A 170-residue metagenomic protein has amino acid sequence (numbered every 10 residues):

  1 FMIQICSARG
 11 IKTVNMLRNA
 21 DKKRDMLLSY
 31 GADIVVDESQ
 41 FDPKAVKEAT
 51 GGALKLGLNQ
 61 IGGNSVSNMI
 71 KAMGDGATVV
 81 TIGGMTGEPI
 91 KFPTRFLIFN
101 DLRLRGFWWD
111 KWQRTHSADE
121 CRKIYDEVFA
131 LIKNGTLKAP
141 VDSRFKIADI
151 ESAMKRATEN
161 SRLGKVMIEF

Functional and structural regions predicted by a protein language model:
F1-Q40: Mid-domain Rossmann-like dinucleotide-binding core that forms the NAD(H)/NADP(H) cofactor-binding site
A32, G52-L54, L97, L137 (+1 more regions): Local beta-strand N-terminus motif with an aromatic residue
E38, N59-Q60, F170: Short, well-ordered coil/turn residues at beta-beta hairpins and beta-strand->alpha-helix junctions within
F41-G52: Short amphipathic alpha-helix with an adjacent loop that forms part of the alpha/beta core around
G51, M73-G74, T158-R162: Short conserved AdoMet
K55-L58, V80: N-terminal Rossmann-like NAD(P) cofactor-binding module of classical short-chain dehydrogenase/reductase
N64-T136, E169-F170: Glycine-rich phosphate-binding loop and adjacent beta-alpha segment of Rossmann(oid) nucleotide-cofactor-binding
F129, N134-S143, E151-F170: C-terminal capping/lid region of NAD(P)-dependent oxidoreductase domains
